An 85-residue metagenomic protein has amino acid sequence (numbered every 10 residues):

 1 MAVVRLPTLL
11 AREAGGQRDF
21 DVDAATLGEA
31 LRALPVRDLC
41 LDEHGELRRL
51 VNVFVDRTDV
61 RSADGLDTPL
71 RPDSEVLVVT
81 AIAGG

Functional and structural regions predicted by a protein language model:
M1-G84: Ubiquitin-like/PB1-type beta-grasp interaction modules and other compact soluble beta-rich domains
